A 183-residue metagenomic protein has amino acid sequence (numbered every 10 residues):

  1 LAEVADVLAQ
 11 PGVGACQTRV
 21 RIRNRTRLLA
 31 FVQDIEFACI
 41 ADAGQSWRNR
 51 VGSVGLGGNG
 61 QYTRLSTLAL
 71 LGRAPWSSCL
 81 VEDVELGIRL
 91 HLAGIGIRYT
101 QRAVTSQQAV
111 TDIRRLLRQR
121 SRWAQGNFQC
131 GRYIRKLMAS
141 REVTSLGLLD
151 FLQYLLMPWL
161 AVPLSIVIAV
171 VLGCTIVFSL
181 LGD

Functional and structural regions predicted by a protein language model:
E3-C79, S121-R132: Long helical/loop segments within the catalytic core of UDP-sugar-dependent glycosyltransferases, especially the large
T18-R19, T100, Y154: Generic beta-strand/beta-sheet core signal
R25, Q107-Q108: Generic structural signal for helix capping and beta-alpha/helix-loop junctions
R27, V81, E85, T111-R115: Charged, alpha-helix-enriched surfaces in structured cytosolic catalytic cores of large nucleotide-utilizing machines
V51, T111-D183: Basic/Trp-rich segment in TM-proximal cytosolic loops or flexible interdomain/linker regions
L68, T105, A161-V162: Short, solvent-exposed loop/turn segments at secondary-structure junctions
L70-L71, Q108, L116: Residues that scaffold the ATP/ADP-binding catalytic core of kinase and kinase-like folds
V84-T105: Catalytic donor-sugar/metal-binding loop of nucleotide-sugar-dependent glycosyltransferases
